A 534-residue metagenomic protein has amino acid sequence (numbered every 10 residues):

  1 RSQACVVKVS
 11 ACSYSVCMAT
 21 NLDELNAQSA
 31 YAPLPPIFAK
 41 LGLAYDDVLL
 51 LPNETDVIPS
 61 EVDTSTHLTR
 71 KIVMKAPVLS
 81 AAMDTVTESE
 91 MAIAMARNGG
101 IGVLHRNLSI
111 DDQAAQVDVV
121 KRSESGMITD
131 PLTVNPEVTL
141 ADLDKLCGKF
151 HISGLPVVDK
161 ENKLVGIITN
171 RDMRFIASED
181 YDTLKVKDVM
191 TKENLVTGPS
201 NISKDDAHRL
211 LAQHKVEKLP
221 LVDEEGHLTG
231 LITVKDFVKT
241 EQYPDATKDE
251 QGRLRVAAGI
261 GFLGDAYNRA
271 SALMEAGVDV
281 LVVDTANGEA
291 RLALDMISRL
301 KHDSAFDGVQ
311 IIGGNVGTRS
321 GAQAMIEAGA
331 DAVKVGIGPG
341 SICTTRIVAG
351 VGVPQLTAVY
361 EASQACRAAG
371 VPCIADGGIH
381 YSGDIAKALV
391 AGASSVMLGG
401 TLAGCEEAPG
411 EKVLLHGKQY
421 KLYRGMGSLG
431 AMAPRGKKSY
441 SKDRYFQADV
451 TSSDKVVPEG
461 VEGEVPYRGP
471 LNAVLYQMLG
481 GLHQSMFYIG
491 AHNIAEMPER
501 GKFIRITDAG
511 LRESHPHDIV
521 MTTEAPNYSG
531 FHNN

Functional and structural regions predicted by a protein language model:
Y14-E54, V134, P199, G308 (+3 more regions): Alpha/beta catalytic cores of nucleotide-metabolism and tRNA/nucleoside-modifying enzymes
V62-M74, A81-M83, D112-I152, V157-D159 (+4 more regions): Bateman/CBS regulatory modules and CBS-like beta-alpha motifs in cytosolic regions of diverse proteins
K75-V78, M127, E250-A258, D303-G317 (+1 more regions): Short beta-strand/loop segments at the ligand-binding rim of alpha/beta enzyme cores
V78-A81, G102-L104, L132, L254-I260 (+5 more regions): Hydrophobic faces of well-ordered beta-strands that scaffold small-molecule active sites in alpha/beta enzyme cores
M91-A92, N268-R269, L273, G317-D331 (+1 more regions): Catalytic cores of alpha/beta
G100-D112, V280-L281, T285-A290, K334-A349 (+2 more regions): Glycine-rich phosphate-binding active-site loops on the catalytic face of alpha/beta enzymes
L104-S109, A115, I152, P156 (+5 more regions): Short beta->alpha transition motifs characteristic of CBS
I110-Q116, V234-A246, D265-Y267, A286-F306 (+3 more regions): Active-site-adjacent beta->alpha loops and helix N-cap segments on the catalytic face of soluble alpha/beta enzymes
